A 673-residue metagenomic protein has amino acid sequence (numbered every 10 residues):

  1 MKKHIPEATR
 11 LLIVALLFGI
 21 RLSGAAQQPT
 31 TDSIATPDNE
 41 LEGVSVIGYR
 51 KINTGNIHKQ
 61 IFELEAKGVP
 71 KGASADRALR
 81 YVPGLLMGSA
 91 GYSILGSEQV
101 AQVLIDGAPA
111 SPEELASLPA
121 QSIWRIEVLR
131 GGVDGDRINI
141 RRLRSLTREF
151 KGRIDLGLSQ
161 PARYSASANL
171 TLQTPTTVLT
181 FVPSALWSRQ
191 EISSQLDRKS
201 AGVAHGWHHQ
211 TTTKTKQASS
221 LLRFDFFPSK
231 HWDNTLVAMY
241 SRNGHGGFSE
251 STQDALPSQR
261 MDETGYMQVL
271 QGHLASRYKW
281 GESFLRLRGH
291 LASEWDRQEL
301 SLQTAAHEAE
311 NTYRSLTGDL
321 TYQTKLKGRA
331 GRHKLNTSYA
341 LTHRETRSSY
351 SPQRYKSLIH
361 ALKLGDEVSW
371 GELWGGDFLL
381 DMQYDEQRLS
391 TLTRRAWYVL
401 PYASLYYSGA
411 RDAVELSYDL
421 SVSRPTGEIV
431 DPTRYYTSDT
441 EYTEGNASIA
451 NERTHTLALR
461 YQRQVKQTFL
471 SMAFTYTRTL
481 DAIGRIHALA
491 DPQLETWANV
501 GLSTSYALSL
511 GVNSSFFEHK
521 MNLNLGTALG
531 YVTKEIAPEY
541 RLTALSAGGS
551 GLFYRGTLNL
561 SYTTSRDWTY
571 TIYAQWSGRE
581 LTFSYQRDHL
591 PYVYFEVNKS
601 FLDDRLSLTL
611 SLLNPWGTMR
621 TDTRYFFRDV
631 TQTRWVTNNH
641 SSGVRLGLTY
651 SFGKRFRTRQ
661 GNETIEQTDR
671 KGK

Functional and structural regions predicted by a protein language model:
Q28-G68, S89, R130-G132, R142-R144: Short, acidic, small-residue-rich periplasmic hinge/interaction motif at the N-terminus of Gram-negative outer-membrane
G43, A75-A78, G91-S93, E113 (+3 more regions): N-terminal periplasmic accessory domains that precede and gate Gram-negative outer-membrane beta-barrel machines
L86-G131: Periplasmic plug
D134-I138, L146-Q195, T215-A218: Outer-membrane beta-barrel translocator/receptor signature
D136-R137, R141-I154, N243, F248 (+7 more regions): Surface-exposed extracellular loop regions of Gram-negative outer-membrane beta-barrel proteins
S188-T317, Y355-I359, R434-T437, M619-R624 (+1 more regions): Flexible loop and strand-edge segments within Gram-negative outer membrane beta-barrel domains
S315-D319, A361-K363, E444-N446, A450 (+4 more regions): Outer membrane beta-barrel strand-and-loop segments of large Gram-negative receptors, especially TonB-dependent
E386, Y407-H455, Y476-L494, W616-D629: Surface-exposed extracellular loop regions of Gram-negative outer-membrane beta-barrel proteins, predominantly
